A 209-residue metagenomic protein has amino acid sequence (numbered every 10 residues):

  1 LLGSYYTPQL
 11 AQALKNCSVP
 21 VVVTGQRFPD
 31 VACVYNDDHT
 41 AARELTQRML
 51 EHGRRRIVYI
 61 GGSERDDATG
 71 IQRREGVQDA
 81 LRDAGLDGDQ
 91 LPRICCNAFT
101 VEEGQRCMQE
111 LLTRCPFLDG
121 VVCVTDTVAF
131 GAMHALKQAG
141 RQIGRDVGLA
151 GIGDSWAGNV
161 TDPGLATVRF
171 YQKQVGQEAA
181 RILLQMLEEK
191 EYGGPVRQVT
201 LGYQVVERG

Functional and structural regions predicted by a protein language model:
L1-T7: Central regulatory/effector-binding core of bacterial HTH transcription factors
Q9-L10, K15-G209: Bacterial carbohydrate/catabolite-sensing allosteric modules
